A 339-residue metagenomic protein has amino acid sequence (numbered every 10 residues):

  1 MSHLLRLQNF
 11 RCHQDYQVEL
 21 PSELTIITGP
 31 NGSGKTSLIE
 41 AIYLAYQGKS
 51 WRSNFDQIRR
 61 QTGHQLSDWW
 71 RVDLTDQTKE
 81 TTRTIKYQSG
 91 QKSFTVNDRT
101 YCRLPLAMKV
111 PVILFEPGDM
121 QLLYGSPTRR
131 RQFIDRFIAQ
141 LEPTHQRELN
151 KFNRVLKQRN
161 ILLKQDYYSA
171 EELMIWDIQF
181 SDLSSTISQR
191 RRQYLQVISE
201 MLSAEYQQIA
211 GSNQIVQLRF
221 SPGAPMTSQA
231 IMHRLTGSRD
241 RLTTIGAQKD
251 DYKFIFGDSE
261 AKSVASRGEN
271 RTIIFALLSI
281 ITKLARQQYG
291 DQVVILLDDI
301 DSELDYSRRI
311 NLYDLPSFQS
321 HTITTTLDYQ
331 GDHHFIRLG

Functional and structural regions predicted by a protein language model:
M1-P30, M174-V294, E303, S307 (+3 more regions): Conserved NTPase motor "head" modules and their coupling/switch loops across ABC/AAA+ ATPases, GTPases, and GHKL ATPases
K35: Conserved lysine of the Walker
L44-R129, I138-L141, H145, S199 (+2 more regions): Nucleotide-state sensing region of NTPase/ATPase domains
F115, Q121-A210, S221-G223: An accessory alpha-helical subdomain
D298-I300: Walker B catalytic acidic pair
S320-D328: Structural recognition of the conserved hydrophobic beta-strand(s) that form the central parallel beta-sheet of P-loop
D332-G339: A short helix-turn-beta junction within AAA+ P-loop NTPase domains corresponding to the substrate/partner-engaging
